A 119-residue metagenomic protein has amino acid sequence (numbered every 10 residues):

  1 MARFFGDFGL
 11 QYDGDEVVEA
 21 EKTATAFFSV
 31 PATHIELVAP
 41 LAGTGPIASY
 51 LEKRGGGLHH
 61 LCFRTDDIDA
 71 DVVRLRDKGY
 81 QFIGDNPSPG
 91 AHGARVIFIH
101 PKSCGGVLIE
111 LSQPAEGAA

Functional and structural regions predicted by a protein language model:
M1-A2, G56-T65, P114-A119: N-terminal beta-strand motif that seeds the catalytic metal site of vicinal oxygen chelate
M1-H34, D77-G79, D85, P89-G93 (+1 more regions): Core segments of cupin and vicinal oxygen chelate
G9, T33, H60-F63, D67 (+1 more regions): Extracellular/lumenal glycan-associated surfaces
G14, T44-S49: A short, acidic/glycine-rich surface segment
A26-S29, A48-R74, I97: Vicinal oxygen chelate
S29, V38-A39, H100, S112: Residue-level detector of conserved, well-ordered beta-strand and adjacent loop positions that form binding/recognition
L37, L41-G45, G55: Conserved secondary-structure micro-motifs at functional edges
Y80, P87-V96, K102-A119: Structural preference for solvent-exposed beta-strand-turn elements and adjacent flexible terminal/loop segments within
